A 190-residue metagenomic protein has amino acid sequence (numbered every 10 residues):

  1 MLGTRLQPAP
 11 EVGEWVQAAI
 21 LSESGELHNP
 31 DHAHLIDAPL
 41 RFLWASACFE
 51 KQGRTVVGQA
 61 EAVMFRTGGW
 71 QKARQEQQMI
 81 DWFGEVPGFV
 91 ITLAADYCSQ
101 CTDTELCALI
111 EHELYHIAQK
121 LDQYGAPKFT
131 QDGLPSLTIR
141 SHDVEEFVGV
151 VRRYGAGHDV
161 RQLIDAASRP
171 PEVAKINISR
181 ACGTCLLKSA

Functional and structural regions predicted by a protein language model:
L2-Q100, T104, K120-A190: Metalloprotease/metallohydrolase-associated module, dominated by Zn2+-dependent proteases
A108-K120: Active-site recognition of the HExxH zinc-binding catalytic motif
